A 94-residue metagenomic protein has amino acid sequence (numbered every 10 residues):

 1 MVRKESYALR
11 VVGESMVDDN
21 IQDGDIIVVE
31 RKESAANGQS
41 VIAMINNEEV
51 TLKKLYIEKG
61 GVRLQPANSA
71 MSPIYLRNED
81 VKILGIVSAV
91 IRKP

Functional and structural regions predicted by a protein language model:
M1-M44: A short, contiguous structural element within a folded domain that forms the immediate neighborhood of a functional site
R10, V28, T51-K54, I86: Residues located in well-ordered beta-strands
M16-D18, T51, S72, P94: Short, surface-exposed beta-strand/loop "edge" segments at domain boundaries and coil↔beta transitions
D19-I21, Q39, K53, Q65 (+1 more regions): Short acidic, gly/pro-rich beta-turn/loop elements at beta-sheet edges and active-site/ligand-binding grooves
K32, N46, A67-S69: Short, loop-centered acidic/histidine patches that primarily coordinate divalent metals
S34-A35, E48-E49, V81: Alpha-helix N-cap/helix-start and coil->helix boundary motif
G38-T51, Y56-G61: Short, compositionally biased
Y56-P94: Glycine- and charge-enriched low-complexity intrinsically disordered segments
